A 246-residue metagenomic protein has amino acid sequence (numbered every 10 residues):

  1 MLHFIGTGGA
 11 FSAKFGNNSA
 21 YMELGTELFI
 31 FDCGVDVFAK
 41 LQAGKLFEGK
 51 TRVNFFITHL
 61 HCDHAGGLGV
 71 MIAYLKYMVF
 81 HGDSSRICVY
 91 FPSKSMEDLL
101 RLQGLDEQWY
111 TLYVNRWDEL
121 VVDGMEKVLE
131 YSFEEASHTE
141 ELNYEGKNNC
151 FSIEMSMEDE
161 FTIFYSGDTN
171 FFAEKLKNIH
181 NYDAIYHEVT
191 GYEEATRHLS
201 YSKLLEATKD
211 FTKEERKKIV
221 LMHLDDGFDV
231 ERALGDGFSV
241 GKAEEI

Functional and structural regions predicted by a protein language model:
M1-G44, D118-E174, E244-I246: Core dinuclear metal-dependent hydrolase active-site scaffold
T26-F29, S84-C88, F161-I163, E215-I219: Short active-site oxyanion
F31, T58, S166-G167, H187 (+1 more regions): Active-site flanking residues adjacent to catalytic metal/cofactor-binding acidic residues
G34, S93-S95, T190, L224-D225: Residues in the short beta-alpha loop(s) of Rossmann-like NAD(P)-binding domains
D36-C88, D183: Active-site metal-binding motif and surrounding structural segment of the metallo-beta-lactamase
V79-I87, K94-D118: Active-site neighborhood of divalent metal-dependent phosphoester bond hydrolases
S85-K94, Y186, V220-M222: Short internal beta-strands
N170-I246: Cap/insert and terminal regions of metallo-dependent hydrolase folds
